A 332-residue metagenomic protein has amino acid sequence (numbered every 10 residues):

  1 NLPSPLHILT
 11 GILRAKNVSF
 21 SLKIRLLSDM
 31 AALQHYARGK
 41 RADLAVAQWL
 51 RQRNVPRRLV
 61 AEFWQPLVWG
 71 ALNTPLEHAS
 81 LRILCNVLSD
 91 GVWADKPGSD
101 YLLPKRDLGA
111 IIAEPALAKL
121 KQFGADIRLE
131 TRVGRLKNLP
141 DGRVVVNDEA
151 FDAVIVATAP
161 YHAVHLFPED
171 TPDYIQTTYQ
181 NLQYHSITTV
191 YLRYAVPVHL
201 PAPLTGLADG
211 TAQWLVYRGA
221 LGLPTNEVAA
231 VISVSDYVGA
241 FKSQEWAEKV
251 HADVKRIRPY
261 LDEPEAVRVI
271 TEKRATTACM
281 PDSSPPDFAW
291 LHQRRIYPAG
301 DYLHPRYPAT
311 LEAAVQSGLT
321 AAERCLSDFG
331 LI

Functional and structural regions predicted by a protein language model:
N1-N86: Mobile amphipathic helical/loop "lid" adjacent to a hydrophobic cofactor/ligand pocket
G39, D43, V60-A61, K105 (+5 more regions): Generic structural signal for well-ordered, non-membrane alpha-helical segments in soluble metabolic enzymes
G39, R57, Q122-I127, L139 (+2 more regions): Surface-exposed helix-capping loop/turn segments at secondary-structure junctions
W49, I111, P115-K119, K249-D253: Amphipathic alpha-helical segments that form well-ordered structural scaffolds and often line/cohere around active
N54-W64, Q176-Y179, P259-V267: Short, surface-exposed acidic
V87-V144, A153: Helical element adjacent to the flavin cofactor pocket in flavoenzyme catalytic cores
T131-Q244, E248, A252-I257, P286: Mid-domain catalytic core of redox enzymes that form a hydrophobic substrate pocket/lid adjacent to a catalytic redox
W214-I332: Conserved flavin/dinucleotide-binding core of flavoenzymes
